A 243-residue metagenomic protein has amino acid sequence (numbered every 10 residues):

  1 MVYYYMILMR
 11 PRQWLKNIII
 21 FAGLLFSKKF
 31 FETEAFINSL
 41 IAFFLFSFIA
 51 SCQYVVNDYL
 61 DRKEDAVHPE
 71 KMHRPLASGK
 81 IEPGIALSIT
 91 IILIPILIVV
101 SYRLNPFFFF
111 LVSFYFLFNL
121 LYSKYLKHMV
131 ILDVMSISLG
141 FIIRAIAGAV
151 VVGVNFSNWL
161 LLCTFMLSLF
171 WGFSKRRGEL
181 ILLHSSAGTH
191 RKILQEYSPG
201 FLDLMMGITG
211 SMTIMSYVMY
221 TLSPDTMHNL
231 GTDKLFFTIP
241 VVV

Functional and structural regions predicted by a protein language model:
M1-A66, K71, G79-I92: Topogenic membrane-insertion module of multi-pass membrane proteins
V2-M6, Q13, I142, I146-V243: C-terminal membrane-associated helical module and adjoining short loops/tails
I18-A22, L40-S51, S88-V99, R103 (+5 more regions): Generic alpha-helical transmembrane segments of integral inner-membrane proteins, especially permease/transport modules
E34-S39, P106-V112, V130-L132, N155-L161 (+1 more regions): Short, aromatic-rich membrane-interface segments at the entry and exit of alpha-helical transmembrane domains
R62, V67-V112, N158-L169, D203-M215: Multi-pass membrane catalytic core of lipid/isoprenoid biosynthesis enzymes
K63, L117-V130, R176-I181: C-terminal ends of transmembrane helices
L87-S123, K127, Y217-V243: Transmembrane helix-loop-helix
V130-G140: Cytoplasmic-side transmembrane-helix entry/capping segments in multi-pass membrane proteins
